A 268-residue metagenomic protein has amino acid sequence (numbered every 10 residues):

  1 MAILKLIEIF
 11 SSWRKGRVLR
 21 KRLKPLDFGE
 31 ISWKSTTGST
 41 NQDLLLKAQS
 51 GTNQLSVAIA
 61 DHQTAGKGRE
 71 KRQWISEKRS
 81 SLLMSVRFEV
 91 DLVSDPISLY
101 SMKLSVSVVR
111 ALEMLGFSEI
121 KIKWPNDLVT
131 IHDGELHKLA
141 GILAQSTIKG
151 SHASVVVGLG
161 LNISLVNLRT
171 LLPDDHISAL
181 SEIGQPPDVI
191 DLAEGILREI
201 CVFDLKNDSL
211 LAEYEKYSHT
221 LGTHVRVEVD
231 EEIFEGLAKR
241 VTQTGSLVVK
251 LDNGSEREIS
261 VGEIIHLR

Functional and structural regions predicted by a protein language model:
M1-M114, G134-K138: N-terminal lobe of the biotin/lipoate ligase/transferase fold
A2-R14, V18, V93-I120, T130-R268: Long, positively charged amphipathic alpha-helical accessory segments at protein N-termini or as interdomain linkers
S35, I122-W124: Short loop/edge segments at beta-strand edges and connector loops that shape dinucleotide/nucleotide cofactor-binding
T52-Q54, W124, E232: Short, basic and Ser/Thr-rich N-terminal targeting/leader segments
